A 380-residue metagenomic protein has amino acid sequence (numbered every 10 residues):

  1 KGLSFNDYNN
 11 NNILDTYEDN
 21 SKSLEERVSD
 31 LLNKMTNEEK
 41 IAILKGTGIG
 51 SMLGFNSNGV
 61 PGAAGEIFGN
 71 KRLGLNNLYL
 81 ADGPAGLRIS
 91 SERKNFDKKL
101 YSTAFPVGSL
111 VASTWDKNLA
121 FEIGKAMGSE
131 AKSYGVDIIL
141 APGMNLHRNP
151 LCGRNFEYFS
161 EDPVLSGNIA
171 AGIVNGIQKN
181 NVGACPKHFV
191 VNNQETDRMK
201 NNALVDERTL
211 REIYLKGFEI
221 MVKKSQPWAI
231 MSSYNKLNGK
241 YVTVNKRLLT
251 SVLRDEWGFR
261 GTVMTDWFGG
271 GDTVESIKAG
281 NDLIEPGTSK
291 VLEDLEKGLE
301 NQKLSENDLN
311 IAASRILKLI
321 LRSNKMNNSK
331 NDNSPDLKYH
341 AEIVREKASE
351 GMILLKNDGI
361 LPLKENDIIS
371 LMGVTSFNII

Functional and structural regions predicted by a protein language model:
K1-I380: Glycoside hydrolase catalytic-domain context in secreted enzymes
